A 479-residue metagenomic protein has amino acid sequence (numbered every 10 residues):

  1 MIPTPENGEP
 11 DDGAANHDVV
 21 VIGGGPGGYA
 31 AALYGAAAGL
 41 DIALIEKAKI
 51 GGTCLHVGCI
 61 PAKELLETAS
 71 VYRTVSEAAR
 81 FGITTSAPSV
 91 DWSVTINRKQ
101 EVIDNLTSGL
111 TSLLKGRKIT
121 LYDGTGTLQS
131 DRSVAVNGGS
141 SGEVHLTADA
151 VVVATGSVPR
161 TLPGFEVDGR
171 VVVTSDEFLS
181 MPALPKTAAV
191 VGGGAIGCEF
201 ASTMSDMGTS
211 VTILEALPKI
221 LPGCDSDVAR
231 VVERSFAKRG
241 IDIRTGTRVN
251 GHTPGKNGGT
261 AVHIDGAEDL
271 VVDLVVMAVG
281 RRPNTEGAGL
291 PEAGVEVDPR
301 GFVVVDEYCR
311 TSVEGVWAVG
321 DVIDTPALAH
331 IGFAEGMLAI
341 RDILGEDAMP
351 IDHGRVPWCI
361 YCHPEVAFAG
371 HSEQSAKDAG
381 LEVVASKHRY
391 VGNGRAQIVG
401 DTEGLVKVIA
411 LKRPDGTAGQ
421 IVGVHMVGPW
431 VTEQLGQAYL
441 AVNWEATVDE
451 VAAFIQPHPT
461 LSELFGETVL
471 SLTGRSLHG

Functional and structural regions predicted by a protein language model:
M1-H17, L33-L40, I45-L184, T212 (+6 more regions): Glycine-rich flavin
D12-G25, L184-G194: Beta1/beta-strand and adjacent pyrophosphate-binding region of the FAD-binding site in flavoprotein oxidoreductases
V20-G27, A31, A36-A48, T53 (+4 more regions): Flexible, glycine-rich terminal cap/loop adjacent to redox cofactors in electron-transfer oxidoreductases
V20-I22, G126, H145-G156, V191 (+2 more regions): Short hydrophobic core segments
G28, G197-C198: N-terminal Rossmann-fold NAD(P) dinucleotide-binding loop
A32, A36, A201, S205-D206: Gly/Ala-rich phosphate-binding loop of Rossmann-like dinucleotide-binding domains, activating on the conserved
D168-P185, D269-G345, E433, Q437: FAD-site-proximal beta/loop scaffold in flavoenzymes
V228-V231, V319-S375, H458-G479: A conserved FAD-binding loop/helix module that cradles the flavin
